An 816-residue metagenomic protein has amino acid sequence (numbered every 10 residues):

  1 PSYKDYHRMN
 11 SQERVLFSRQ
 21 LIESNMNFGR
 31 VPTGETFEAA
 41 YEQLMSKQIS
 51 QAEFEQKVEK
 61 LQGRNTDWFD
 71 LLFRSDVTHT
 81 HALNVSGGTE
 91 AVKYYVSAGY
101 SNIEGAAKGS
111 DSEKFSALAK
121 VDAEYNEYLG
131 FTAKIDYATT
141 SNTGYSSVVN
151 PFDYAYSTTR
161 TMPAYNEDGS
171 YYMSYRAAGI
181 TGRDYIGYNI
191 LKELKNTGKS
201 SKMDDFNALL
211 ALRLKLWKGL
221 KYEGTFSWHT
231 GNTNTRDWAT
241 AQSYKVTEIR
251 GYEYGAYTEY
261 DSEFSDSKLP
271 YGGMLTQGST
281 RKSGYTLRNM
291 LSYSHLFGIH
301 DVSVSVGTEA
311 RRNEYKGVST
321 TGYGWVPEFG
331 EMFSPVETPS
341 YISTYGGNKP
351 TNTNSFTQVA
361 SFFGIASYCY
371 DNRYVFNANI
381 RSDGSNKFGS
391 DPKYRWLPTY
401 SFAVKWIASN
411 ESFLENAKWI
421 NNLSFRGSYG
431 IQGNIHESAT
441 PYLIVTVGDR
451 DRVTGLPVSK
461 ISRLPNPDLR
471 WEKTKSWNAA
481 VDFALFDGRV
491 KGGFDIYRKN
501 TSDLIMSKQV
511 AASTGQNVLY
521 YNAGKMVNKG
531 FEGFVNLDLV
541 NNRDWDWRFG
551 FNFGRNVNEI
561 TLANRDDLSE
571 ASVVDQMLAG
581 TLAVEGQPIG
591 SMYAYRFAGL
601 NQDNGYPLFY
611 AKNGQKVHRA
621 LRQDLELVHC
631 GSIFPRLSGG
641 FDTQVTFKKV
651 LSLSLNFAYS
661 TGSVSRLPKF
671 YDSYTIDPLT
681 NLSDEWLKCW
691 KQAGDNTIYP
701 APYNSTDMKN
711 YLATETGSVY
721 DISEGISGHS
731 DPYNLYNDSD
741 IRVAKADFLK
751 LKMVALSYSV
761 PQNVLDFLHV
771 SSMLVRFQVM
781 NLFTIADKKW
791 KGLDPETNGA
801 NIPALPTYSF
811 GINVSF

Functional and structural regions predicted by a protein language model:
P1-L61, V318-T320, V326, Y521 (+2 more regions): Conserved small-residue
P1-R213, S292, D301-V302, H436-D449 (+8 more regions): Membrane-proximal, glycine/serine-rich, low-complexity loop/turn segments characteristic of large bacterial
Q56, K245-T247, G255-E259, G662-H769 (+1 more regions): Extracytoplasmic gating/loop element in the C-terminal half of outer-membrane beta-barrel translocons and assembly
W68-L72, L464-N466, H629, N798: Short, P/G- and charge-enriched loop/turn segments at secondary-structure junctions
H79, K114, K120-L129, K134-T139 (+6 more regions): Extracellular/periplasmic, surface-exposed regions of secreted and cell-surface proteins
F115, R636-L637: Conserved glycosyltransferase catalytic-site signature
L625, S638-K649, K752-S757: Conserved SET/PR-domain catalytic core that frames the SAM/AdoMet-binding pocket
